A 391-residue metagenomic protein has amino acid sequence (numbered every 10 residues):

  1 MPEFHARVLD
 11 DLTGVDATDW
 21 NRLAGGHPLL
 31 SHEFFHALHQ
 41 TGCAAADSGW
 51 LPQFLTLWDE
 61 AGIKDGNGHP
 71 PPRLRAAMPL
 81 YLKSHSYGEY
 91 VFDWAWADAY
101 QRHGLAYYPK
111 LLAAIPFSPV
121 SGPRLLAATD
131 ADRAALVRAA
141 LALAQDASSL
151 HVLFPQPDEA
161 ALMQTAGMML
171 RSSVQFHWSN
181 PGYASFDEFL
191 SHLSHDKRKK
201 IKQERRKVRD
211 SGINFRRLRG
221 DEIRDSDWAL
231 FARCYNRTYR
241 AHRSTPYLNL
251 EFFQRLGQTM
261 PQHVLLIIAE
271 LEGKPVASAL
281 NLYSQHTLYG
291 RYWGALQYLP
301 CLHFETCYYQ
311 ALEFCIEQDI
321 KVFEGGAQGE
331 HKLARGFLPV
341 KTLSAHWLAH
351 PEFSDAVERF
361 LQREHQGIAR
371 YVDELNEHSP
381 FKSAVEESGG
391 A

Functional and structural regions predicted by a protein language model:
M1-A391: N-acyltransferase acceptor-side catalytic subdomain
